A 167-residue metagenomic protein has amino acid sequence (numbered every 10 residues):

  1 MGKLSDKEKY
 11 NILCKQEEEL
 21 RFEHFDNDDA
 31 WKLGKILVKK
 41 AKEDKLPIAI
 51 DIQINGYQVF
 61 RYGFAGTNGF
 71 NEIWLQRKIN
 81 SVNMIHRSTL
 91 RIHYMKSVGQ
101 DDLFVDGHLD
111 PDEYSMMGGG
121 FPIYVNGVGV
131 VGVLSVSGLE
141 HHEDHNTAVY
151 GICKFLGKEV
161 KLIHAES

Functional and structural regions predicted by a protein language model:
M1-N68: Intrinsically disordered, low-complexity terminal regulatory regions
Y10-K15, S97, D101, Y124-N126: Short amphipathic alpha-helical segments, especially helix-boundary/capping motifs
D28-W31, K96-V105, G157-K161: Short, positively charged
K42-L109: Structured interaction and signal-relay segments at domain junctions
G69-K78, E140-L156, K161: A short, polar/charged loop-to-alpha-helix boundary motif
F104-C153: Extended hydrophobic
H164-S167: Metal- and O2-centered redox machinery and metal/ROS homeostasis
